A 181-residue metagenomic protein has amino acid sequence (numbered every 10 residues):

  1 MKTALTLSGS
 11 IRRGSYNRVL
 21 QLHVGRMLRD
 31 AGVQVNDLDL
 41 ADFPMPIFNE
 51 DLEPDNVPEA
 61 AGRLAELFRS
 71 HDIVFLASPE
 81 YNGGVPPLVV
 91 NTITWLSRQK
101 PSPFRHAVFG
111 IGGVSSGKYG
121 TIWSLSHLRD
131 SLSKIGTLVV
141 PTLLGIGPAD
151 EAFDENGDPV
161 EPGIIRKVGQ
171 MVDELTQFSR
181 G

Functional and structural regions predicted by a protein language model:
M1-R98, E155-Q177, G181: N-terminal beta1-alpha1-beta2 submodule of the flavodoxin-like/Rossmannoid cofactor-binding fold
A4, F104-R105: Short, flexible coil/linker segments at domain boundaries that flank nucleotide/cofactor-interacting
S8-I11, G113, D150: Short, histidine-centered active-site or binding-site loop motifs used for metal coordination, general acid-base
N36-I47, P101-S102, I135-E155: Mobile beta-alpha loop/short-helix "lid" or hinge segments that flank ligand
T94-P101, D130-K134: Short, intrinsically disordered, mixed-charge
R105-P148, G163: Short, glycine-/small-residue-rich phosphate/pyrophosphate-handling segment
